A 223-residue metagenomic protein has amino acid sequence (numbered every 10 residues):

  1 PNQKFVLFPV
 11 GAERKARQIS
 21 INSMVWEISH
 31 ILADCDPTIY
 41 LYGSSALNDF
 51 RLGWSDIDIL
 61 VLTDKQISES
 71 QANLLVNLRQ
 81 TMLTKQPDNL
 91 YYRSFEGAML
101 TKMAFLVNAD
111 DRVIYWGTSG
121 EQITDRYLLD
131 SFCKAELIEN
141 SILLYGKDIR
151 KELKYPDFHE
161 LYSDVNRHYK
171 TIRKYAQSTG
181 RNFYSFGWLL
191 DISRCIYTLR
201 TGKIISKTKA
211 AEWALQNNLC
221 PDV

Functional and structural regions predicted by a protein language model:
P1-N2, D49, P221-V223: Short, compositionally biased low-complexity segments
P1-Y40, S70-A72: Helical scaffold of the NTase/Pol beta-like nucleotidyltransferase catalytic core
N2-E13, A72, N77-N182, C195: Conserved NTP/Mg2+-binding pocket subregion across the NTase superfamily
E13-A16, T63, I67-S70, G180-Y184 (+1 more regions): Conserved aromatic-histidine-acidic binding/catalytic patches
A33-C35, G53, D88-R93: Short helix-terminating capping/connector loops at secondary-structure junctions
I39, G43-T81, S94-A98: Catalytic metal-binding acidic patch
K170-V223: Extended, basic/helix-rich recognition subdomains
